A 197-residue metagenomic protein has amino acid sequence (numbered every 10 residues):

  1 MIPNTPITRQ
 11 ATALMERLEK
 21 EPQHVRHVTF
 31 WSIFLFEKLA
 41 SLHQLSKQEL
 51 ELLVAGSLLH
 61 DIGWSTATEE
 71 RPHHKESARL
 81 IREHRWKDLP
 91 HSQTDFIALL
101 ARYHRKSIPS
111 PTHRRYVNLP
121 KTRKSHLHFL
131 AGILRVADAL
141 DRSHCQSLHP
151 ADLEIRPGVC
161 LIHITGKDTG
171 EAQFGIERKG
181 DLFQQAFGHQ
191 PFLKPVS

Functional and structural regions predicted by a protein language model:
I2-T8, L52, L153-R156: Flexible hinge/switch segments at interdomain interfaces of large molecular machines
T8-A13, V159-H163: A short, surface-exposed helix-loop junction/capping segment
T12-L18, H24, F36-L153: Divalent metal-dependent catalytic cores for phosphoryl transfer on phosphate-bearing substrates
K20, S125-H128, D168-G175: Short amphipathic alpha-helical interaction segments
L140-H144, L148-L193: Low-complexity, glycine/alanine/valine/leucine- and proline-rich hydrophobic stretches
